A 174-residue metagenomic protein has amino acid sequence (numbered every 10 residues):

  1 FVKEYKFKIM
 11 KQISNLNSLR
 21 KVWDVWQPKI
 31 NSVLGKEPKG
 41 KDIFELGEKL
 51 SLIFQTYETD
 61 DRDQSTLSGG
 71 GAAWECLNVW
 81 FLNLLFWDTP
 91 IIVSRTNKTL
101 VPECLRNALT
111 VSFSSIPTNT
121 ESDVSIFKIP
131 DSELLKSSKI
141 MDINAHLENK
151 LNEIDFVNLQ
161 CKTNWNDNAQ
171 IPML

Functional and structural regions predicted by a protein language model:
F1-L100: Nuclease-adjacent, charged terminal/linker segments that flank catalytic cores
G70-N78, P117-S122, D167-M173: Phosphate/oxyanion-binding active-site loops and adjacent basic polyanion-contact surfaces
N78, L82, V124-I126, L159: Generic structural hydrophobic/aromatic packing signal, biased to beta-strands
T89-P90, D123, F156-V157: Conserved acidic residues
S94-N152: Active-site metal-binding core of divalent-cation-utilizing nuclease and nuclease-like domains
M141-L174: Acidic, metal/cofactor-coordinating or nucleic-acid-engaging core segments within structured domains
